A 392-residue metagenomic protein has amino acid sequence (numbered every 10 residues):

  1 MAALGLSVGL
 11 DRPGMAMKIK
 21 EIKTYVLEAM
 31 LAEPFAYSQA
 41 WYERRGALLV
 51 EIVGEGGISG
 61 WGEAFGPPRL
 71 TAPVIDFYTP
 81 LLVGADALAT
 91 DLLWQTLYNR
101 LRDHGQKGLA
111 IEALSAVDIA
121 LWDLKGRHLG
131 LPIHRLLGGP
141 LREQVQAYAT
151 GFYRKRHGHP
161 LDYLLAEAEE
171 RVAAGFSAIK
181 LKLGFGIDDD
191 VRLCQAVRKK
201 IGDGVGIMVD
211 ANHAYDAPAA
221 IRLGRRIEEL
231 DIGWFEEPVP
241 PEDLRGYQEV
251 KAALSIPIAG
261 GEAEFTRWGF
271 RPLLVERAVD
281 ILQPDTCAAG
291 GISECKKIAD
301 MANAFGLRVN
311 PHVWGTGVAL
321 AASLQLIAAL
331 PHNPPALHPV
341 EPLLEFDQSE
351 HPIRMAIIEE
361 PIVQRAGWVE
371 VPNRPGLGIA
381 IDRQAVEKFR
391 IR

Functional and structural regions predicted by a protein language model:
L6-A16: Short, Lys/Arg-enriched N-terminal segments with co-localized hydrophobic residues within the first ~10-30 amino acids
A16-W61, F65, E350-I358: Structured beta-strand/loop patches that form or line metal/cofactor-binding pockets in enzymes
I19, G57, Y78, V117 (+8 more regions): Conserved, mostly hydrophobic/aromatic
I52-H128: Metal- or metallocofactor-binding catalytic centers and their adjacent structured scaffolds across diverse enzyme
E63, L114, K182-G186, N212-H213 (+4 more regions): Glycine- and other small-residue-rich loops at beta-strand/loop junctions that grip anionic moieties
A72, R225, D231, E242-A259 (+1 more regions): Shared catalytic-loop signature of beta/alpha-barrel
G138-L254: Metal-dependent enolase-superfamily TIM-barrel catalytic cores that perform enediolate-based chemistry
P375-R392: Extended hydrophobic packing segments that form well-structured cores
